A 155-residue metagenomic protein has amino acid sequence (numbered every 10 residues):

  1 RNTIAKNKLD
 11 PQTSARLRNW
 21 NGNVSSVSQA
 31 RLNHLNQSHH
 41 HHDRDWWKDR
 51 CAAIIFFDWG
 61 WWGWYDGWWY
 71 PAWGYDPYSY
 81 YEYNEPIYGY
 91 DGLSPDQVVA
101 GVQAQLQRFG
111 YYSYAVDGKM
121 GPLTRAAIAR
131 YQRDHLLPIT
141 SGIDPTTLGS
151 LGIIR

Functional and structural regions predicted by a protein language model:
R1-D66: Intrinsically disordered, low-complexity segments enriched in Gly/Tyr/His/Pro and basic residues
K48-C51, N84, Y88, G110 (+1 more regions): Generic, low-specificity signal for short hydrophobic/alpha-helical stretches with a mild N-terminal bias, encompassing
W59, D66-P77: Structured, non-catalytic alpha/beta "coupling" segments that mediate domain-domain communication and provide generic
W73-G118: Acidic, Ser/Thr/Pro/Gly-enriched interdomain connector segments
P95-V98, Q107-A127, R133-S150: Short acidic, glycine/serine/threonine-rich helix-capping segments at coil-helix boundaries
L151-R155: Intrinsically disordered, low-complexity Ser/Thr-rich linker and spacer segments in cell-wall-related proteins
